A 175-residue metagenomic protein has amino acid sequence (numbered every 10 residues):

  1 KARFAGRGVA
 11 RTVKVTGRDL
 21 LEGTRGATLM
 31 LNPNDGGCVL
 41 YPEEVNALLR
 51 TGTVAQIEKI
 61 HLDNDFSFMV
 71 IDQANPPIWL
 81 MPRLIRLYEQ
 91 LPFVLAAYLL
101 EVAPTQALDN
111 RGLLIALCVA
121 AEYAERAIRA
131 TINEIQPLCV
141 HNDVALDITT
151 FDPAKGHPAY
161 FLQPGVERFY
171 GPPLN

Functional and structural regions predicted by a protein language model:
K1-N175: An interfacial alpha-helical scaffold signature
